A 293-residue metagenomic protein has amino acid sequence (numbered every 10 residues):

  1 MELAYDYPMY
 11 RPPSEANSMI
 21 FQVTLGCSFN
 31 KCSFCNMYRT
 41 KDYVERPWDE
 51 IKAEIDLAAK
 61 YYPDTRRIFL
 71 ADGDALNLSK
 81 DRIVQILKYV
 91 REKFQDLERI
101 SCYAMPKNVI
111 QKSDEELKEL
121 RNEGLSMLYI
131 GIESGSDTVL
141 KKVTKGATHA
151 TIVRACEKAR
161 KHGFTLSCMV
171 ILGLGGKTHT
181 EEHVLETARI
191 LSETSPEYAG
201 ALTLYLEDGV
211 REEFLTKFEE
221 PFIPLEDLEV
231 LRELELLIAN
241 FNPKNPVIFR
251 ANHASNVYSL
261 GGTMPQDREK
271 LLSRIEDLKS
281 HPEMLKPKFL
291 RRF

Functional and structural regions predicted by a protein language model:
E2-E15, R189-F293: Auxiliary Fe-S-binding modules of radical SAM enzymes
D6-E50: Canonical Radical SAM [4Fe-4S] cluster-binding loop centered on the CxxxCxxC motif and its immediate flanking residues
M19-F21, R66-I68, E98-C102, L128-I130 (+3 more regions): Hydrophobic faces of well-ordered beta-strands that scaffold small-molecule active sites in alpha/beta enzyme cores
C27, C35, I51, L70 (+5 more regions): Conserved, mostly hydrophobic/aromatic
I51, I83, S113, I152 (+2 more regions): Aromatic/hydrophobic pocket-lining residues that form the small-molecule binding cavity in soluble enzyme cores
Y61-K161, P243: Conserved SAM/AdoMet-binding glycine-rich loop
K107, G135-V139, A159-H183, L202-G209 (+1 more regions): Conserved strand-turn element in the central/C-terminal portion of the radical SAM core barrel that lines
E115-L117, G175-E193: Catalytic cores of alpha/beta
